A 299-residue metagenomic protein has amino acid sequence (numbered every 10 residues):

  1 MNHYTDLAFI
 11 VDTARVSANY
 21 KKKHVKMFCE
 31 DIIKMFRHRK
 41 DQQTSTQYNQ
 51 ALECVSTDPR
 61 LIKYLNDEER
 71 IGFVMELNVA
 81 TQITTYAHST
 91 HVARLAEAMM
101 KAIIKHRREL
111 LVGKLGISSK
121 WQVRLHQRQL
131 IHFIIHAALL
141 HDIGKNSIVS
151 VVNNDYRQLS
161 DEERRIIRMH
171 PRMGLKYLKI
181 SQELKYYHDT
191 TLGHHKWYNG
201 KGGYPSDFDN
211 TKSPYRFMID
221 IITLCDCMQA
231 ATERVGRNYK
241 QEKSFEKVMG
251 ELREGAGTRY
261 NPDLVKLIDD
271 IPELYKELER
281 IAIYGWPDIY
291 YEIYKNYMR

Functional and structural regions predicted by a protein language model:
M1-N19, K23-M27, D31: Non-catalytic regulatory/interaction regions at protein termini and inter-domain linkers
D6-T13, K34, Q47-K63, E277-R299: Intrinsically disordered, glycine/charged-rich C-terminal tails and inter-domain linkers that flank nucleotidyl cyclase
Y20-R168: Acidic/His-rich, divalent-metal-binding segments that scaffold phosphate/diphosphate chemistry
H91-K101, E163-K179, K243-Y260: An active-site-proximal "capping" alpha-helix that borders the catalytic cofactor pocket
I103-H106, I143-S150, H194-G202, M228-A231: A short secondary-structure junction motif
L115-A138, L178-T223, N238-Q241, L252-R299: Histidine/acidic-rich helix-loop-helix segments that form or flank divalent-metal centers in metalloenzyme catalytic
Q158-L159, G236-F245: Short, charged, surface-exposed loops that flank catalytic or proteolytic processing sites
I219-E233: Conserved beta-strand-loop-short alpha-helix elements that form and flank the Mn2+/Mg2+-coordinating active site
